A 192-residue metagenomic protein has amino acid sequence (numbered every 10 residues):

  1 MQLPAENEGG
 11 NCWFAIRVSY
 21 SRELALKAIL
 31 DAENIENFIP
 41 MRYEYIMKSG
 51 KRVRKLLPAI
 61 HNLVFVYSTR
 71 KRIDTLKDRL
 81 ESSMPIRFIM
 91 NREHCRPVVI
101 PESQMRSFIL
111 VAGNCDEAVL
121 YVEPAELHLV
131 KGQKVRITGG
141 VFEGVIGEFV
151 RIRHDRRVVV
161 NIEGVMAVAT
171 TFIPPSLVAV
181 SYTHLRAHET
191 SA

Functional and structural regions predicted by a protein language model:
M1-K131, V159, G164-A179: Acidic-enriched and Gly/Ser
G140-E143: Short, charged beta-turn/beta-strand-edge "cap" motif at the junction between a beta-strand and an adjacent loop
V145-V150: Short beta-strand-centered aromatic/proline hotspots
I152-R157: Short, conserved beta-turn/loop elements at beta-strand boundaries and strand-helix junctions
T183-T190: Conserved small/polar residues in nucleotide/adenosyl-binding loops
